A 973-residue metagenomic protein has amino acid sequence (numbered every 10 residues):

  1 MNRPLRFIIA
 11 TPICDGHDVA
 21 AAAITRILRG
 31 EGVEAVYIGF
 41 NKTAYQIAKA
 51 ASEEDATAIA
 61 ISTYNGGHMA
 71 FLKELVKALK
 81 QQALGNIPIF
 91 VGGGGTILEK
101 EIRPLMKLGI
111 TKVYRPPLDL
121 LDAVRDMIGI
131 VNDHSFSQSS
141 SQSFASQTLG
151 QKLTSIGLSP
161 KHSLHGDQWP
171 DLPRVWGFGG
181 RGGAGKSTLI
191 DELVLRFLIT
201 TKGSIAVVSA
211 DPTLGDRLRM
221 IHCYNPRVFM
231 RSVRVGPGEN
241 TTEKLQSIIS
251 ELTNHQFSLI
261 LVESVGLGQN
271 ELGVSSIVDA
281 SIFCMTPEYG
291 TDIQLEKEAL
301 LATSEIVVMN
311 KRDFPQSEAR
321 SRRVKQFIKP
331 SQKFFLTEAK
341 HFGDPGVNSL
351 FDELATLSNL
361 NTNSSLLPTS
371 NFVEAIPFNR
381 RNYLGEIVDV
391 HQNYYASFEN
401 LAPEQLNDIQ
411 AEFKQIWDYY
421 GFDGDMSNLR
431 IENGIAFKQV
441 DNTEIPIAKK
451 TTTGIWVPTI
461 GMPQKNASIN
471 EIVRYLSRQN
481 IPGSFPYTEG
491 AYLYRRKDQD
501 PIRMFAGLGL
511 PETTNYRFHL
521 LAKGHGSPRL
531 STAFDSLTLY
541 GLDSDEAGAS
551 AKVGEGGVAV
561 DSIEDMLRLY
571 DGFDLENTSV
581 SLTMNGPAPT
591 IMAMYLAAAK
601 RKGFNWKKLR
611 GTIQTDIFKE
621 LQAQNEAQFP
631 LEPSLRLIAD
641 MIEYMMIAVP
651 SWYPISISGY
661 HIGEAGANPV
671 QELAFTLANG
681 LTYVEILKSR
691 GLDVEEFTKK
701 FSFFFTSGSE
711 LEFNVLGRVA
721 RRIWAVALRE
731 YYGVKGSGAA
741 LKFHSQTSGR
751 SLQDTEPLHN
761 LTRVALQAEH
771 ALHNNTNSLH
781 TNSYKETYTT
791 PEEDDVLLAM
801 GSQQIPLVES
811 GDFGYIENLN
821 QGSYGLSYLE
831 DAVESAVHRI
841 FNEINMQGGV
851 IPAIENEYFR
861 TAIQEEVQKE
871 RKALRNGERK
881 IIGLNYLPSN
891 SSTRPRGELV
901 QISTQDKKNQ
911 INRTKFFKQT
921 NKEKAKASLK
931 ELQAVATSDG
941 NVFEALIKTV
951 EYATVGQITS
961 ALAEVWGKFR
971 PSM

Functional and structural regions predicted by a protein language model:
C14-G16, A21-A123: Cofactor-cradling patches in redox/metallo enzymes
A35-G39, S62-Y64, R227-E243, T286-Y289 (+1 more regions): Flexible beta-alpha connector loops of hexameric P-loop NTPases
S52, Q138, L360-L539, Q803-Q804 (+1 more regions): Flexible, glycine-rich loop/tail regions that form catalytic "lids" or insertion modules at the edges of active sites
N65-G67, D441-G708, E712-F713, Y731 (+4 more regions): Catalytic alpha/beta active-site cores
P104-D126, A302-N361: Canonical P-loop GTPase G-domain recognition
L121-V175: Extreme N-terminal, non-catalytic leader segments that precede Walker-type/kinase nucleotide-binding cores
L158, H162-P173, G179-A184, T188-N270 (+2 more regions): Nucleotide-state-sensitive switch-loop elements of NTP-binding domains
I221, L267-Q332: Conserved C-terminal guanine-recognition region of P-loop GTPase G domains, centered on the G4
